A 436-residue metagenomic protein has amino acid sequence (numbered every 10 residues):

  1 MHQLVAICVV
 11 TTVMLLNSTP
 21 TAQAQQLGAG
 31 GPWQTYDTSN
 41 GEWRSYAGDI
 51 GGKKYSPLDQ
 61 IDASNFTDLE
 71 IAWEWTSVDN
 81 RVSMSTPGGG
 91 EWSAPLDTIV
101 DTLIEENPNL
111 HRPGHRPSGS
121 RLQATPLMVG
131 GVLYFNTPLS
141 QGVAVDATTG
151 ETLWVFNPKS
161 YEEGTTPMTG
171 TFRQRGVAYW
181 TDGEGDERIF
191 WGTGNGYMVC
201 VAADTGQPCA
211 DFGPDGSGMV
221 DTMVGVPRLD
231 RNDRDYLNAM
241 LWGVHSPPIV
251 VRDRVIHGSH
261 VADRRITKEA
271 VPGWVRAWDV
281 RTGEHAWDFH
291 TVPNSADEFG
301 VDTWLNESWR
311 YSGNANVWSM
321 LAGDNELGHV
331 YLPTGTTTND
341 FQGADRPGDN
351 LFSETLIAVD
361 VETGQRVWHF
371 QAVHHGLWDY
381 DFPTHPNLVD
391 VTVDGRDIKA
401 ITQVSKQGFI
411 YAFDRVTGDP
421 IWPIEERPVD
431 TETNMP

Functional and structural regions predicted by a protein language model:
V5-N17: Bacterial N-terminal signal peptides
A22-A24: Boundary at the C-terminal end of the N-terminal hydrophobic targeting segment
Q26-T76, N80-E105, T291-E298: Blade/loop signatures of beta-propeller domains
W43-A47, S118-Q141, M168-Y197, N238-T267 (+3 more regions): Repeat-blade elements of multi-bladed beta-propeller folds
W75-T125, V155-G183, D211-P247, H290-M320 (+4 more regions): Extracytoplasmic beta-rich repeat domains
V201, G206, V271-E284, D349-G364 (+2 more regions): Beta-propeller blade signature
H385-N434: Phosphate/diphosphate-binding loops
